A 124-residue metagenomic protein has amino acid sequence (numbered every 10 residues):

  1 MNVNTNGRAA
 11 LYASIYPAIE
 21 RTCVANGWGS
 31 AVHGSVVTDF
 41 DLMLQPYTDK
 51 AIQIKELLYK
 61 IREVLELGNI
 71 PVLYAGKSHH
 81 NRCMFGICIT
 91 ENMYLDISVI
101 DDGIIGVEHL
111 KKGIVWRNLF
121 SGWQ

Functional and structural regions predicted by a protein language model:
M1-T38, Q45-Q124: Catalytic core of pol beta-like nucleotidyltransferases
